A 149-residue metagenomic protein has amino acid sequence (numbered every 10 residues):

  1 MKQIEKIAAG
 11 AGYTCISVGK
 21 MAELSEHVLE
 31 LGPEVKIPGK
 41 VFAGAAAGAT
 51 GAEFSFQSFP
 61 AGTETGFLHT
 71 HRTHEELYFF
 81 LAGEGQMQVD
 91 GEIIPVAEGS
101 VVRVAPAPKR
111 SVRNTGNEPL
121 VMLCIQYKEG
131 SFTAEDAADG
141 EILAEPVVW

Functional and structural regions predicted by a protein language model:
M1-G51, A134-W149: A short, N-terminal "cap"/entry segment at the start of jelly-roll beta-barrel domains of the cupin/DSBH fold
V35-F42, S55-H71: Conserved short histidine dyad/triad with adjacent acidic residue
A47, T73, N117-E118: Short strand-connecting beta-turns/loops that link adjacent beta-strands
T50, Q88-E92: Short strand-coil-strand connectors
F56-P60, T70-Q88, I125-K128: Short, conserved beta-strand element in jelly-roll/cupin
F67, M87-Q88, V104, R110-G116: Short beta-strand His + acidic residue motifs that chelate non-heme Fe in jelly-roll/DSBH and cupin folds
G91-P106: Short acidic-glycine-tyrosine-enriched beta hairpin
S111-W149: Double-stranded beta-helix
